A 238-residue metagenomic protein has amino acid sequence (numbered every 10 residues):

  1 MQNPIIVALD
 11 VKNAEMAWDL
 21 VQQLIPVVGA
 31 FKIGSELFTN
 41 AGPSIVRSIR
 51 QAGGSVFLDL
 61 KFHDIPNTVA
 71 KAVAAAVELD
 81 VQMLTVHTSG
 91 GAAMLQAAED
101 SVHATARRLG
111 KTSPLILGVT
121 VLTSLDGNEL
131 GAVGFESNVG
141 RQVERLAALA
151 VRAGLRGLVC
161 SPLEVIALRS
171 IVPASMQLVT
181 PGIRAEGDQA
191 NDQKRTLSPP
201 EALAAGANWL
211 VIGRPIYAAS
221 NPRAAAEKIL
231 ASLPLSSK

Functional and structural regions predicted by a protein language model:
Q2, T68-R156, S161-E164, I171-S175 (+1 more regions): Conserved anion-binding
N3-L9, F31-I33, V56-L60, L84-V86 (+4 more regions): Hydrophobic faces of well-ordered beta-strands that scaffold small-molecule active sites in alpha/beta enzyme cores
A8-K12, G34-F38, H63-I65, S89 (+4 more regions): Active-site beta-loop-alpha junctions enriched in small/polar residues
K12-Q23, P66-A75, V139-L149, K194-E201: Short, acidic/polar
Q23-L24, I49, A76, A150 (+3 more regions): Generic structural signal for hydrophobic
P26, A52, L79, A153 (+1 more regions): Structural motif
L79-A92, G182-E186, D192-R195, P199-A225: Glycine-rich phosphate-binding active-site loops on the catalytic face of alpha/beta enzymes
L95-T105, L203, I216-K238: C-terminal helical cap(s) of enzyme catalytic domains, especially alpha/beta-barrels
